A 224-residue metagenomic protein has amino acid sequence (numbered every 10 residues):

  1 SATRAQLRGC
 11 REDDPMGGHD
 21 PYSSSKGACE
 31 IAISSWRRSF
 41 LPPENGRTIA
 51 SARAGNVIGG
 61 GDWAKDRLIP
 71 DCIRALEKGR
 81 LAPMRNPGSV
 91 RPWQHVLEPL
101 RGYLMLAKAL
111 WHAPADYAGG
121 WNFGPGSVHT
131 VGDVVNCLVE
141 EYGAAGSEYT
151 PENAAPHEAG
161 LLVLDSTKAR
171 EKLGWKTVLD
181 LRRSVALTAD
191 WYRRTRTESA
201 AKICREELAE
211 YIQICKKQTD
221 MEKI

Functional and structural regions predicted by a protein language model:
S1-N56, W63-A64: Catalytic helix-loop patch of NAD(P)-dependent Rossmann-fold dehydrogenases
S1-T3, G61, T130-V131, E158: A short beta-to-alpha transition loop/helix N-cap that caps and shapes the active-site region
R11, S39, L76-I224: C-terminal substrate-binding subdomain of Rossmann-fold SDR/epimerase-dehydratase oxidoreductases
G27-S34, I73, R101, G132: Conserved active-site helix of classical SDR/Rossmann-fold NAD(P)-dependent CH-OH oxidoreductases
N45-S51, I58, K108, D116-W121: Glycine-rich, flexible loop segments associated with nucleotide phosphate handling
V57-G59, P99: Conserved sequence/active-site signature of Rossmann-fold short-chain dehydrogenase/reductase
K65-P70: Amphipathic alpha-helical segments in well-structured domains
